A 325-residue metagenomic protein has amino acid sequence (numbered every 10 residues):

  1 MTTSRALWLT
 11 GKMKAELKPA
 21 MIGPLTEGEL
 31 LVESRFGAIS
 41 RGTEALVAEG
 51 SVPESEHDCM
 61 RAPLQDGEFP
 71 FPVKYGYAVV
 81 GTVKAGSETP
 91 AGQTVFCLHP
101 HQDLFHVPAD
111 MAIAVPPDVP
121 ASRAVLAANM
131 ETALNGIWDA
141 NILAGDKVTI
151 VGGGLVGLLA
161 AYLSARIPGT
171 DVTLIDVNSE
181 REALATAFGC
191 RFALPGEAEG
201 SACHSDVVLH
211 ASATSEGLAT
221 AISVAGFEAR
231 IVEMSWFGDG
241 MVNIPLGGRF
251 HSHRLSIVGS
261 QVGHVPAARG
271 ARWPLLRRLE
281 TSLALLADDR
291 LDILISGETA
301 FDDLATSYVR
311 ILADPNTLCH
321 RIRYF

Functional and structural regions predicted by a protein language model:
G23-I39, V47-H99: Glycine-rich beta-strand-centered segment in the early N-terminal region that forms part of a ligand/cofactor-binding
T89-P90, I142, A225: Short, well-ordered loop/turn sites that connect or cap secondary structure elements
G92, H204-D206, L291: Local beta-strand N-terminus motif with an aromatic residue
F96-A109: A structural motif shared across PLP-dependent enzymes of the aminotransferase-like
P120-P195: Mid-domain Rossmann-like dinucleotide-binding core that forms the NAD(H)/NADP(H) cofactor-binding site
A183, F188-V258: Glycine-rich cofactor phosphate-binding loops and adjacent beta1-alpha1 units of small-molecule cofactor enzyme domains
D239, L255, E280-G297, A305-F325: C-terminal capping/lid region of NAD(P)-dependent oxidoreductase domains
P245-I295: C-terminal substrate-binding/catalytic core of Rossmann-like NAD(P)-dependent dehydrogenases/reductases
